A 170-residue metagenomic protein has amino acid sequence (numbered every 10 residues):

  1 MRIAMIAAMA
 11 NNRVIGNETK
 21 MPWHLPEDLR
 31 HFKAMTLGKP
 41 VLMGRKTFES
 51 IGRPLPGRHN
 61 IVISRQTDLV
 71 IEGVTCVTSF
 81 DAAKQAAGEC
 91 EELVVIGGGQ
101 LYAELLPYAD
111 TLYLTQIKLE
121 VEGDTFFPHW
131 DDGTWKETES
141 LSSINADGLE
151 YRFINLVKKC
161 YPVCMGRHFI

Functional and structural regions predicted by a protein language model:
I3-K159, I170: Flexible, gly/pro- and Lys/Arg-enriched active-site loops
